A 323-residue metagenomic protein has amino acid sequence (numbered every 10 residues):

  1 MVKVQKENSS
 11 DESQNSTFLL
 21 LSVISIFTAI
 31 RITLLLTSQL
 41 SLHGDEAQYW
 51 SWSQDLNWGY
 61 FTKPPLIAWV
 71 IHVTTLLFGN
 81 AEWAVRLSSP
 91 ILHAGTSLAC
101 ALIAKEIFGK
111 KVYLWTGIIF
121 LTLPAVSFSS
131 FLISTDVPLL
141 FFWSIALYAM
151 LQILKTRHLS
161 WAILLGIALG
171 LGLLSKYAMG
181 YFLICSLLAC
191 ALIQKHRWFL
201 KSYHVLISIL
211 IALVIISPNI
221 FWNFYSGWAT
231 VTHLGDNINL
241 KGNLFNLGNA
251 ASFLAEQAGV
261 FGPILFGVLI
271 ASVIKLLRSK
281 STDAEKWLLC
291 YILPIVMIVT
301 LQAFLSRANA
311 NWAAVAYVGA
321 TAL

Functional and structural regions predicted by a protein language model:
I24-F27, T116-P124, L169, L173 (+1 more regions): Short helix- or helix-capping micro-motifs that position conserved polar/aromatic residues at function-defining sites
S38, L171, F182-T282, I292-I295 (+1 more regions): Transmembrane-lumen/periplasm boundary regions of multi-pass, lipid-linked membrane glycan transferases
D55, T116, W161-Y177, A212-L213 (+1 more regions): Membrane-interface alpha helices of multi-pass inner-membrane proteins
L56, V260-P263, K286-Y291, I295 (+1 more regions): Hydrophobic/aromatic-rich transmembrane helices and adjacent perimembrane loops
P65-W69, G79-L98, S129-I133: Loop-to-helix entry region of an early transmembrane alpha helix in multi-pass inner-membrane enzymes
G95, C100-T122, F141: Transmembrane-helix signature of polytopic, membrane-embedded enzymes that assemble or transfer cell-envelope glycans
K105-K111, A146-W161: Membrane-interface transmembrane helices that cradle and orient dolichyl/undecaprenyl
A125-L139: Short acidic/glycine- and proline-prone juxtamembrane loop motifs at membrane-interface regions of multi-pass membrane
